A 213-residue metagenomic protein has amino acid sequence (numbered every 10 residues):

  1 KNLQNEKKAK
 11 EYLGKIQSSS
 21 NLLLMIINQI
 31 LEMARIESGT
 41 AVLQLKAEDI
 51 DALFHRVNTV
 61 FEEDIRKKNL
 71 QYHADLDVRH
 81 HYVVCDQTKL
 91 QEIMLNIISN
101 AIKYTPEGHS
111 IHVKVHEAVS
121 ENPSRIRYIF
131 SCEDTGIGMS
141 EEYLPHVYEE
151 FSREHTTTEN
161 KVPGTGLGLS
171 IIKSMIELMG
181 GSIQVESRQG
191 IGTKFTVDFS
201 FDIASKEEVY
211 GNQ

Functional and structural regions predicted by a protein language model:
S18-L23: Short alpha-helical segment of the dimerization/phosphotransfer core of two-component systems
A34-L45: Helix-loop junction within the histidine kinase core
Q44-D49, R66, Q71-H81, A118: Conserved catalytic submotifs in the C-terminal HATPase_c
A101-I102: Short helix-loop "hinge" at the ATP-lid/N-box region of the Bergerat-fold HATPase_c
M139-F151: Short conserved segment of the HATPase_c
P163, G168, I172: Short alpha-helical Gxxx[C/S/T] motif in the catalytic ATP-binding
